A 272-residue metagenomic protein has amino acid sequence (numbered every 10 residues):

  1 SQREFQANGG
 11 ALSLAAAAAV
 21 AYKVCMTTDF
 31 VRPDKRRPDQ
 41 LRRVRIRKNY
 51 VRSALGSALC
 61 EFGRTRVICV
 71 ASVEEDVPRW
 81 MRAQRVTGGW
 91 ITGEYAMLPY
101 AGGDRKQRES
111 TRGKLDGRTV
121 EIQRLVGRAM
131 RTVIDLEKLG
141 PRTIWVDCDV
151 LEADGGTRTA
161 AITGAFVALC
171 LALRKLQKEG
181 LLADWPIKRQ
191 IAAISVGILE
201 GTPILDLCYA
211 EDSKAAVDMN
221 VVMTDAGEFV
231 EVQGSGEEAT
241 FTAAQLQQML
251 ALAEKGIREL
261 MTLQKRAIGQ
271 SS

Functional and structural regions predicted by a protein language model:
G9-G10: Residue-identity detector for glycine
Y22-K23: Short, positively charged and aromatic/hydrophobic N-terminal segments
T27-L55, E61: Short, Gly/Pro- and small/polar-rich lid/capping loops
Y50, A58-L139, F229, Q233-A251: Glycine-rich, flexible beta-strand/loop modules in the N-terminal catalytic cores of phosphate-handling
S110-L115, C148-T157: A short glycine/serine-rich beta->alpha loop
G117, K138-P141, G156-A160, C170-R174 (+1 more regions): A structural signal for small-residue-enriched, beta-sheet-centric alpha/beta enzyme cores and oligomeric scaffold folds
